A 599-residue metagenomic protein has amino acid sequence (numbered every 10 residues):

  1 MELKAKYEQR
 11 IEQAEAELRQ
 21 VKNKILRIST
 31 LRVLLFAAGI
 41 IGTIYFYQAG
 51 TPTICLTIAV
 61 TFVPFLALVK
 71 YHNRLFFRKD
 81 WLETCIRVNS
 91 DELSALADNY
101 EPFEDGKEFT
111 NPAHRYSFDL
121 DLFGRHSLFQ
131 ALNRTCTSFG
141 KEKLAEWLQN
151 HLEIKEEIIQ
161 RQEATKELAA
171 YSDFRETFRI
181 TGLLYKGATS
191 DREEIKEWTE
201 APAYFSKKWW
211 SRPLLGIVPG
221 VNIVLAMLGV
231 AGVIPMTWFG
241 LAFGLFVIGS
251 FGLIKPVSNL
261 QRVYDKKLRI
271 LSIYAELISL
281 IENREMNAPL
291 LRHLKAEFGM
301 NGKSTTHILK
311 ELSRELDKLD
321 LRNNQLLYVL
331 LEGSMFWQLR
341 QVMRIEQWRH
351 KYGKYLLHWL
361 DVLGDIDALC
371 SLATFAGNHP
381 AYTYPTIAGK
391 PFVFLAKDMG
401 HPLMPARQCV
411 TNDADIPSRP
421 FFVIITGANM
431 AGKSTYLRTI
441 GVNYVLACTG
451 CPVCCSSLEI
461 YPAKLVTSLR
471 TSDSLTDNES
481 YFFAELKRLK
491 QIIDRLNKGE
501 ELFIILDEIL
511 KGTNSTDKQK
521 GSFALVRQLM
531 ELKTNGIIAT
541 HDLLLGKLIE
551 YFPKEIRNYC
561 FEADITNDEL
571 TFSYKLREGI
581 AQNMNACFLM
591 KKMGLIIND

Functional and structural regions predicted by a protein language model:
M1-A428, T435-L465, K487-R488: Alpha-helical coupling/stalk and coiled-coil linker elements that connect catalytic or binding modules and transmit
V69, L372-D599: ATPase nucleotide-binding head domains, primarily ABC-like/P-loop NTPase cores
